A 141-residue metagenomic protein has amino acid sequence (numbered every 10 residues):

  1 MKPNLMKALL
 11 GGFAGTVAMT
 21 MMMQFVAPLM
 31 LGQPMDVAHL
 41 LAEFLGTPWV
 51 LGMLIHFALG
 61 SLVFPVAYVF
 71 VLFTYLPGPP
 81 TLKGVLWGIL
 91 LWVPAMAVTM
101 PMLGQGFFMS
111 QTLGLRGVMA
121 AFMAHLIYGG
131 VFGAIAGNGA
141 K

Functional and structural regions predicted by a protein language model:
M1-K141: Juxtamembrane/disordered regions of integral membrane proteins
